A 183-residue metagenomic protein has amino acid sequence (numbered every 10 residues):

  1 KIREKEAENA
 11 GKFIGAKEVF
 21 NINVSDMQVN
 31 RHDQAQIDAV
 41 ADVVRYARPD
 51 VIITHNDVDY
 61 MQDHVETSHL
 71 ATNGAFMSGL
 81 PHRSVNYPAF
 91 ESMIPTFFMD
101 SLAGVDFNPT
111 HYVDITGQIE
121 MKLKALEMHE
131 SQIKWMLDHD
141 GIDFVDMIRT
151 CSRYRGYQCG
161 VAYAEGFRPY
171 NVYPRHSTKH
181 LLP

Functional and structural regions predicted by a protein language model:
K1-V43: Core alpha/beta nucleotide-donor-binding catalytic domains of modification enzymes
R31-P183: Metal-dependent de-N-acetylase/amidase catalytic core
